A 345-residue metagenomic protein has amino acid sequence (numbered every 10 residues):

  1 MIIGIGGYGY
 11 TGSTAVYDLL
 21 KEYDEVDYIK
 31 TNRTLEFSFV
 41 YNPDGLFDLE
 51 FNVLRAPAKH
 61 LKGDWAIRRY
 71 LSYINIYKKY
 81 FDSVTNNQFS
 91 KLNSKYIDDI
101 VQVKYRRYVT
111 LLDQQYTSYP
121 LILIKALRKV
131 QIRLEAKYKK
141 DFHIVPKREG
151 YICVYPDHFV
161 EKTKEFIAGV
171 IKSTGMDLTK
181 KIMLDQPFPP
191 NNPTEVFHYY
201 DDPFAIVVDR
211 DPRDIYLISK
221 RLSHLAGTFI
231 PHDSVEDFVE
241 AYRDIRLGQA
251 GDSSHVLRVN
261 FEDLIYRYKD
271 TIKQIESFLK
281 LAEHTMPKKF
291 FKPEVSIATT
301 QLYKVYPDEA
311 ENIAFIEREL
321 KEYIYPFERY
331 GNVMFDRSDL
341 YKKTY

Functional and structural regions predicted by a protein language model:
M1-I5, P156-D177, P187-E283: PAPS-dependent sulfotransferase catalytic domain
I2-I3, L112, Q131, E135 (+2 more regions): PAPS-dependent sulfotransferases, especially Golgi type II membrane carbohydrate sulfotransferases
I5-L20: Glycine-rich phosphate-binding P-loop
E22-K30: Post-Walker A helix-loop "phosphate-sensing" segment adjacent to the P-loop in P-loop NTPases
I29-N32, T285-P287: Catalytic beta-strand/loop signature of glycosyltransferases that borders the donor
F39-G45, I218-R221, D270-I272, T300-L302: Short aromatic-enriched loop/helix-cap "lid" or pocket-rim segments at secondary-structure transitions that line
F39-M183: PAPS-dependent sulfation machinery
D48-K59, G227-E236, K304-A314: A polyampholytic, Gly/Pro-enriched intrinsically disordered region
